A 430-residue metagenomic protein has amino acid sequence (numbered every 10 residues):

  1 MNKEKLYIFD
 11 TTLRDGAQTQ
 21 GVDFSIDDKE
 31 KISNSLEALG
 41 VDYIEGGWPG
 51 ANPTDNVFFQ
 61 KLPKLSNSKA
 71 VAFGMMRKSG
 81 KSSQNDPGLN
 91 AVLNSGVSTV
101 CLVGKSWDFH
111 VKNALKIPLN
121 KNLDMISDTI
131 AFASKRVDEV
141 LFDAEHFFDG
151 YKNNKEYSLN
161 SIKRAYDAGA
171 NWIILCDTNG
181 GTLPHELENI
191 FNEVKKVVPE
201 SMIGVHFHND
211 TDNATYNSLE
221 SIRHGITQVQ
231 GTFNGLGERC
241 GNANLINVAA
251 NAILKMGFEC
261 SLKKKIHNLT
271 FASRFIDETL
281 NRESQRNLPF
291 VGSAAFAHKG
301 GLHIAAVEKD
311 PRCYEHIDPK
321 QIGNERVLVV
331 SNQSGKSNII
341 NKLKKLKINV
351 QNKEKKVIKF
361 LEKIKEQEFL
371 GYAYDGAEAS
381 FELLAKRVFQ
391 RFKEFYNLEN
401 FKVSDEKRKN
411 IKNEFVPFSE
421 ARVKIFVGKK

Functional and structural regions predicted by a protein language model:
K3-I8, D15-I44, A51, V57-L65 (+2 more regions): Alpha/beta enzyme core
K5-L6, T12, A250, F258-K430: A mid-to-C-terminal "edge-of-domain" accessory segment
L13-D15, I226, T232-G235, N332-S337: Conserved phosphate/anionic-ligand binding catalytic regions in large, soluble enzymes, centered on
V22, W48-P49, L119, F148-Y151 (+7 more regions): Hydrophobic alpha-helical scaffolding
S25-K29, D55, N85, L119-I126 (+10 more regions): Generic structural signal for well-ordered, non-membrane alpha-helical segments in soluble metabolic enzymes
E37-G40, P63-S66, L93-V100, I130-V137 (+10 more regions): Structural signal for hydrophobic packing residues in well-ordered secondary-structure cores of soluble enzyme domains
K69-G74: A glycine-rich helix N-cap at a beta->alpha junction
N179-T182, E186-K309, C313: Catalytic alpha/beta core domains of metabolic enzymes, predominantly
